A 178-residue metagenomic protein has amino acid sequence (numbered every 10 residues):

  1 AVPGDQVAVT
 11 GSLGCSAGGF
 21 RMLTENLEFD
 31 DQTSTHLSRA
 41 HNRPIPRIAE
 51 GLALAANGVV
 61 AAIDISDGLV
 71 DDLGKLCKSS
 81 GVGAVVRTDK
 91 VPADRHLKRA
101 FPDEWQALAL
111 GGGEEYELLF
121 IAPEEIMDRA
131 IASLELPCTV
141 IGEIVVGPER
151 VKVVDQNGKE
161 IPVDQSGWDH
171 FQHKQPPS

Functional and structural regions predicted by a protein language model:
A1-A53: Short, acidic (Asp/Glu-rich) active-site segment that either coordinates a divalent metal cofactor
A56-N57, A62-S178: Glycine-/charge-enriched secondary-structure boundary and capping motifs
